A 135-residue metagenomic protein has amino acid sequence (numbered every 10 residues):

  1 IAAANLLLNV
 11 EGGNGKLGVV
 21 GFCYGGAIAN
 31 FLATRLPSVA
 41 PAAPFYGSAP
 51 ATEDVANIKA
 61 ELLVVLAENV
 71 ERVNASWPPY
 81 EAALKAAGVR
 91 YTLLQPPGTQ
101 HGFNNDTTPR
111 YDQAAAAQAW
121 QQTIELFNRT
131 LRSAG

Functional and structural regions predicted by a protein language model:
I1-V20, T130-A134: Gly/Ser-rich "nucleophile elbow"/oxyanion-hole loop immediately N-terminal to the catalytic nucleophile in hydrolases
G21-G25, A29: Gly/Ala-rich beta-loop-alpha elbow adjacent to hydrolase catalytic centers
S38-S48: A conserved short beta-strand
A40, N57-L62, A87-R90: Short, proline-enriched alpha-helix->beta-strand connector loops that line the catalytic pocket of alpha/beta-hydrolase
I58, V64-L66, P96: Short beta-strand/loop motif that positions the catalytic acidic residue of the alpha/beta-hydrolase fold
E68-N74, H101: Acidic catalytic loop of the alpha/beta-hydrolase fold
N74-A83: Short alpha-helix in the alpha/beta-hydrolase fold that links the catalytic acid
K85, R90-G135: C-terminal catalytic histidine-bearing segment of alpha/beta-hydrolase fold enzymes
